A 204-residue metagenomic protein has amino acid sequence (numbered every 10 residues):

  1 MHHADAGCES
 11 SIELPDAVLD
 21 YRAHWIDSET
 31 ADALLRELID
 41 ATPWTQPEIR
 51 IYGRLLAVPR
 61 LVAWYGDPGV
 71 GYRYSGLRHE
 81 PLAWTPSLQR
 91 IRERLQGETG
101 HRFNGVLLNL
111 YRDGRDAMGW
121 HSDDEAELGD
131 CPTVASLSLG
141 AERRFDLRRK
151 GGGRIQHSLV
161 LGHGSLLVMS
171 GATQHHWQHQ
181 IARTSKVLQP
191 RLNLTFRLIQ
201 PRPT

Functional and structural regions predicted by a protein language model:
M1-T204: Non-heme Fe(II) oxygenase metal-center motifs and adjacent flexible, charged/small-residue loops
